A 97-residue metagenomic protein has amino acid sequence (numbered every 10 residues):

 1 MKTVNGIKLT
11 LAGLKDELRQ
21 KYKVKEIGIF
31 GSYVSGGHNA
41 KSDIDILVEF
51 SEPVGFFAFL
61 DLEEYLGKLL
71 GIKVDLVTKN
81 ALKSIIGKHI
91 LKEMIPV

Functional and structural regions predicted by a protein language model:
M1-E26, V34-A40, S51-V97: Catalytic core of pol beta-like nucleotidyltransferases
I29: Conserved histidines in hydrophobic membrane contexts and catalytic metal-binding motifs
L47-E49: Short hydrophobic/aromatic beta-strand micro-patches that form the beta-sheet surface supporting nucleotide- or nucleic
